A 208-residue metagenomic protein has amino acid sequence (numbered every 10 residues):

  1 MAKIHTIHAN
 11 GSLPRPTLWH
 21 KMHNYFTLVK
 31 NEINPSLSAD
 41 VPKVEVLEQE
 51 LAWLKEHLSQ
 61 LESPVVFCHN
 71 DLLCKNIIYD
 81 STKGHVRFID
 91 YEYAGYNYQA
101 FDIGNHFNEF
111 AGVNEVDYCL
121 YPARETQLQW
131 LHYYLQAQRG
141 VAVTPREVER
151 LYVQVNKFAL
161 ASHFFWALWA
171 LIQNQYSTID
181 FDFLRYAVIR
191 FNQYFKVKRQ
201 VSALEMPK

Functional and structural regions predicted by a protein language model:
M1-L51, K55-V66, V86, Y93-Y98 (+1 more regions): A cross-family kinase active-site recognition segment
V44, Y96, R124, V153-F158: Amphipathic, non-membrane alpha-helical segments in soluble helical-bundle scaffolds
V46, P122-T126, E147, Y186: Soluble or luminal CAZymes and related metallo-dependent hydrolases
F67-H69, C74: Catalytic-loop of the protein kinase fold
K75-G112: Catalytic activation segment of kinase domains across protein kinase-like and atypical kinase folds
A100-A142, L160-T178, Q193: Active-site activation/catalytic loop segments of kinase-like enzymes and analogous catalytic loops in related
V143-A159: All-alpha amphipathic helical-bundle segments outside canonical DNA-binding/catalytic cores that form hydrophobic
Q173, S177-K208: Regulatory N- and C-terminal appendages and interdomain linkers associated with kinase/kinase-like NTP transferase
